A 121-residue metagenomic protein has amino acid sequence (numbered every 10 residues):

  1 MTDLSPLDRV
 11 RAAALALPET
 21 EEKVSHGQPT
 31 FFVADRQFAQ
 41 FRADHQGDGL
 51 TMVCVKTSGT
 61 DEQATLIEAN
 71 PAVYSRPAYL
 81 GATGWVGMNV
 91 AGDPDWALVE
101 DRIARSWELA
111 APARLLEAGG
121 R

Functional and structural regions predicted by a protein language model:
M1-R121: Charge-dense, helix-prone N-terminal extensions
